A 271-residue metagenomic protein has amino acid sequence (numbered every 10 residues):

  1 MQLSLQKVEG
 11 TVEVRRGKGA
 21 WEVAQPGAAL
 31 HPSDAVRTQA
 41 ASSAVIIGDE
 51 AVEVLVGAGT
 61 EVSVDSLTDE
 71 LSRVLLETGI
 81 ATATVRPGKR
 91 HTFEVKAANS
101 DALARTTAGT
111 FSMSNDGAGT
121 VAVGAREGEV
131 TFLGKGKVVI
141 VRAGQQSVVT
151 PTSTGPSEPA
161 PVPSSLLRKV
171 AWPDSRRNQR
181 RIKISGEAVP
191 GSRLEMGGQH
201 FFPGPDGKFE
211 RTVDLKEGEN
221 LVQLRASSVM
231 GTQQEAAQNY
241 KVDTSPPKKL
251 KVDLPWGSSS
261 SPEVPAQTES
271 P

Functional and structural regions predicted by a protein language model:
M1-Q179, Q199: Flexible, surface-exposed loop/linker segments and immediately adjacent secondary-structure boundaries
D69, I140-A143, T150-S157, V162-P271: Ser/Thr-rich low-complexity repeats and stalk/linker segments
